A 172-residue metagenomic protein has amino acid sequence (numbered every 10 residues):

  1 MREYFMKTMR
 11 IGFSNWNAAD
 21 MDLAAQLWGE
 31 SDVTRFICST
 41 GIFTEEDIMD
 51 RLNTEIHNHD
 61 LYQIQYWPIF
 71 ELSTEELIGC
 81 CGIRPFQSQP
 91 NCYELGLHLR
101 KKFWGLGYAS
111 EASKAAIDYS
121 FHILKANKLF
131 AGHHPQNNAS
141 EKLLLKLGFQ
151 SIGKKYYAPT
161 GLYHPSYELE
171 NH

Functional and structural regions predicted by a protein language model:
M1-F36, Y66, F70-H172: Acyl-donor (CoA/ACP) binding surface of acyl/acetyltransferases
D32-T54, Q65: Conserved GNAT-fold acetyl-CoA-binding loop/helix
F43-D47, E55-H57, F70-E71, H98-R100: Juxtamembrane/interface motifs at transmembrane-helix termini
N58-Y62: Short loop/turn motifs at secondary-structure junctions and domain boundaries
